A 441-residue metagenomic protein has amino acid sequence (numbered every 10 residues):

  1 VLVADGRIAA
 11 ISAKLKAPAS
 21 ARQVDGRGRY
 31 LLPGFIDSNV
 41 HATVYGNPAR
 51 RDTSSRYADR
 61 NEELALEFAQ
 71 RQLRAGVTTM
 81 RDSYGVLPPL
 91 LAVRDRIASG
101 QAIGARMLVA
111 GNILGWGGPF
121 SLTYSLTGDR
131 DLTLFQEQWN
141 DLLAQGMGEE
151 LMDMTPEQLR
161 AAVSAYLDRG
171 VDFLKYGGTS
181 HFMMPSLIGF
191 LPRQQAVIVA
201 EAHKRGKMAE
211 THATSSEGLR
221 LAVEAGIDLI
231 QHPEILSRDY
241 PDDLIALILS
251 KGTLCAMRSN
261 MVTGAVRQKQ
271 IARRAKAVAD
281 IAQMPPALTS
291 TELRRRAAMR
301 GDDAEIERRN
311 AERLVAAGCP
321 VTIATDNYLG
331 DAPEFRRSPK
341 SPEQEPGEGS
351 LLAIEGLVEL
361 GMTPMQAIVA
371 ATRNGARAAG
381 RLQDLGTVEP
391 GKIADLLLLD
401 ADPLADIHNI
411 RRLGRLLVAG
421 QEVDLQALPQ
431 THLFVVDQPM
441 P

Functional and structural regions predicted by a protein language model:
V1-L32: Histidine-rich, glycine-flanked metal-binding segment
A4, K14, E67-L73, M365-P441: Active-site microenvironment of metallo-dependent hydrolases
R29-I97, G117-S121, E217, E224-A225 (+1 more regions): Metal-associated gating/positioning segment near the N- to mid-region
T43-E63, Q70-L73, I103, G117 (+3 more regions): Active-site gating loops and adjacent loop-to-helix segments of metal-dependent hydrolytic enzymes
G46-A49, L90, S121, L219-I227 (+5 more regions): Histidine/acidic-residue-rich catalytic or RNA/ligand-binding cores of hydrolases and nuclease-related proteins
A65-P89, G104-I113, V171-F182, M208 (+4 more regions): Divalent metal-dependent hydrolysis catalytic cores, especially in the metallo-beta-lactamase
G117, Y176-I306, Y328-D331, G361 (+2 more regions): Active-site core of metal-dependent hydrolases
K204, E292-R295, E305-L399, E422: His/Asp/Glu-enriched, well-ordered alpha-helical/loop segment that forms or immediately abuts the divalent-metal
